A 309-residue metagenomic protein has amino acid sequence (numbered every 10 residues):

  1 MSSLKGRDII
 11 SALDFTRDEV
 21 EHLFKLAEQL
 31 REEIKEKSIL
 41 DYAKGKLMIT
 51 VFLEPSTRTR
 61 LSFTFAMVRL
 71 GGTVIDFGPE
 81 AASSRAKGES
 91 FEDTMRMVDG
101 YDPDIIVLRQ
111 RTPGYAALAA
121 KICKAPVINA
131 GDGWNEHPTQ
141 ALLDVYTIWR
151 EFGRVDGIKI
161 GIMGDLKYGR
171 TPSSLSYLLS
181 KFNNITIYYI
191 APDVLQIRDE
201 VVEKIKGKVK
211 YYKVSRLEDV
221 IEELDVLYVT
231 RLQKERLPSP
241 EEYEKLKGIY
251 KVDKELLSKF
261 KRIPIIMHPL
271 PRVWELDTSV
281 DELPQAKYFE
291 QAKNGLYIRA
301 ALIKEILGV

Functional and structural regions predicted by a protein language model:
M1-L61: Positively charged, low-complexity intrinsically disordered leader regions
S2, E282-V309: C-terminal helix-to-coil terminal segments
A43-M48, D156-I158, N184, I263: Phosphate-coordination loops involved in phosphoryl transfer and adenosine-cofactor binding
A43-W149, W274-L276: Phosphate/diphosphate ligand-binding glycine-rich loop within oxidoreductases
L53-F65, R150-V229: Glycine-rich phosphate/diphosphate-binding loop of Rossmann-like nucleotide-binding domains
A125, N183-I185, K259-I265: A short helix->loop->beta-strand "cap" motif at the edges of active sites that frequently abuts
I205-V280, Q285-A286: Rossmann-like adenosine-cofactor binding region
